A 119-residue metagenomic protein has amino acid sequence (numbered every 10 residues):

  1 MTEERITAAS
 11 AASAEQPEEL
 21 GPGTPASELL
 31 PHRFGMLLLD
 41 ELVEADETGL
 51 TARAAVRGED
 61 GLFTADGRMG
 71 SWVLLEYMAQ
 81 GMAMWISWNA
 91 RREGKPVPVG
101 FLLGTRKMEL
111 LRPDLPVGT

Functional and structural regions predicted by a protein language model:
T2-S27: Segments adjacent to and within acyl-thioester-processing domains across lipid and secondary-metabolism enzymes
L20, M84-T119: Hydrophobic beta-strand-centered segment that forms part of the acyl-chain substrate-binding groove
G23-R33, V97: Short aromatic-glycine motifs in intrinsically disordered, low-complexity regions
L30-P31, L37-L38, F63-T64, L102 (+2 more regions): Generic, ordered loop/turn and secondary-structure boundary motif
F34-G70: Catalytic strand-loop segment that frames the active site of acyl-thioester-processing enzymes
D46, D60, M82-N89: Short amphipathic alpha-helical segments enriched in hydrophobics
D66-W85, V99-L103: Compact, glycine-rich, soluble single-domain proteins
